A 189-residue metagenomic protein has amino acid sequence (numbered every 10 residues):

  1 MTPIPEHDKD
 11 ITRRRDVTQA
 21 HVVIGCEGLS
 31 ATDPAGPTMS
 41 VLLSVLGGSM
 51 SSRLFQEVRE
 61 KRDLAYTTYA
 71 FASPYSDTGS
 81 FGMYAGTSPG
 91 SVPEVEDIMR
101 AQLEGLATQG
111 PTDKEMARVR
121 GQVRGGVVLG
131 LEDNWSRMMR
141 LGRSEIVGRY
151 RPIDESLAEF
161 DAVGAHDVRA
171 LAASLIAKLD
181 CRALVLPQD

Functional and structural regions predicted by a protein language model:
M1-D33, S44-P93, D97, E115 (+2 more regions): Non-catalytic beta-strand/loop surface segments
M1-E6, A101, G105-G130: Acidic/histidine-enriched alpha-helical segments
G36: Double-stranded RNA-binding/processing signature
R59, Y75, R100, T112 (+4 more regions): Flexible domain-boundary/linker segments
V119-R120, R124-D189: C-terminal regions of mature proteins
